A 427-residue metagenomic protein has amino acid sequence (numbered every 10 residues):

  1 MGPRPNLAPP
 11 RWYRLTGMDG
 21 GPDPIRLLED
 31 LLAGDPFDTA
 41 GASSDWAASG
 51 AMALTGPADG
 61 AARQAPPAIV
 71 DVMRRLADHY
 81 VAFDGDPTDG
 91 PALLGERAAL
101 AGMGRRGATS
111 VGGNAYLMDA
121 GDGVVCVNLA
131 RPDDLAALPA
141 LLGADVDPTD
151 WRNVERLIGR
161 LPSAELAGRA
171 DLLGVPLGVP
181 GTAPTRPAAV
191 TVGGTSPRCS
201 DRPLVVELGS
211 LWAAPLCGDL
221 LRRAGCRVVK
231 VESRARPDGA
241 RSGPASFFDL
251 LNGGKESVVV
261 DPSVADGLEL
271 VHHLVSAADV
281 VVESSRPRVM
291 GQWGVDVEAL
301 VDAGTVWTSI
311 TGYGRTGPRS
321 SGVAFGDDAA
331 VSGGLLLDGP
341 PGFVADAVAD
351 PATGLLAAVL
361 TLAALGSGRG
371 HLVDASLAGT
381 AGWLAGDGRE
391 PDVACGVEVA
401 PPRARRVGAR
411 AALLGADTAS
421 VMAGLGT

Functional and structural regions predicted by a protein language model:
G2-V111, L117, D122, A130-L135 (+1 more regions): N-terminal helix-loop segment corresponding to the beta1-alpha1 unit of nucleotide/adenylate-binding folds
V125: An anion/pyrophosphate-binding glycine-rich loop and adjacent beta-alpha core in soluble alpha-beta enzymes
L141-G143: Extended active-site and interfacial segments that coordinate phosphate-rich ligands in large catalytic machineries
P148-T149: Glycine-rich active-site loop/strand segments that organize a redox cofactor
